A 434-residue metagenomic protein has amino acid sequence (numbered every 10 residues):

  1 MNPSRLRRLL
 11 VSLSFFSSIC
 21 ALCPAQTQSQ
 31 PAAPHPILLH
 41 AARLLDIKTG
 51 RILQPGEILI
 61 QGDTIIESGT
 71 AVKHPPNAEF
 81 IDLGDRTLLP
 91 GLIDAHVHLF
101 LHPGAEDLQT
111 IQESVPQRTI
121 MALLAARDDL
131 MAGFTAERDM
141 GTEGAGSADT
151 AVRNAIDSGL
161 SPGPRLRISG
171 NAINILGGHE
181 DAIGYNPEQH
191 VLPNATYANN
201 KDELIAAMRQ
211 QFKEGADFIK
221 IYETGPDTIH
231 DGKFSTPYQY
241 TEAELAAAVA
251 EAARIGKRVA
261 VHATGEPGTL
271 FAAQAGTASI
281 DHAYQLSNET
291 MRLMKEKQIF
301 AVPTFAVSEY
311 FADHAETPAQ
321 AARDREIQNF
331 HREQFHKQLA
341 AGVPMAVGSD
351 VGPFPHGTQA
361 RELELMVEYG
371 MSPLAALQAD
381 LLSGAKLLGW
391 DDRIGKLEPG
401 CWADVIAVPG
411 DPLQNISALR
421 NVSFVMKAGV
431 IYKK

Functional and structural regions predicted by a protein language model:
L10-A21: Bacterial N-terminal signal peptides
P31-H35, L44, T49-L89: Histidine-rich, glycine-flanked metal-binding segment
L83-L160, L176, A243, A272-A275: Metal-associated gating/positioning segment near the N- to mid-region
G104-D107, D149, G178, I229-G232 (+6 more regions): Histidine/acidic-residue-rich catalytic or RNA/ligand-binding cores of hydrolases and nuclease-related proteins
L108-I120, I183-A206, R258-A260: Active-site mouth loops of central-metabolism enzymes
A122-A148, P162-A172, A216-D227, R258 (+3 more regions): Divalent metal-dependent hydrolysis catalytic cores, especially in the metallo-beta-lactamase
A151, K201-A301, R325-P344: Histidine/acidic residue-rich metal-binding segments in metalloenzymes
R254, I327-P412: His/Asp/Glu-enriched, well-ordered alpha-helical/loop segment that forms or immediately abuts the divalent-metal
